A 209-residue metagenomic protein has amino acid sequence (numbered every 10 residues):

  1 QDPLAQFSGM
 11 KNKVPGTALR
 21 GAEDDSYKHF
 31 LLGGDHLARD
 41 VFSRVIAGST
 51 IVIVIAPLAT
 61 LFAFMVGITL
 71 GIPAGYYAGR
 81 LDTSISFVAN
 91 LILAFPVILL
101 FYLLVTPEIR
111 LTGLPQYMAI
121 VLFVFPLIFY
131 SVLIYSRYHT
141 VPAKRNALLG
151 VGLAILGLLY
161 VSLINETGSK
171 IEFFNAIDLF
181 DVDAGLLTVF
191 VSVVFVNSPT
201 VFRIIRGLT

Functional and structural regions predicted by a protein language model:
P3-T60: Periplasmic/extracellular loop-to-transmembrane helix junction in inner-membrane transport proteins
L37-T209: Alpha-helical transmembrane segments of integral membrane proteins, especially multi-pass inner/plasma-membrane
